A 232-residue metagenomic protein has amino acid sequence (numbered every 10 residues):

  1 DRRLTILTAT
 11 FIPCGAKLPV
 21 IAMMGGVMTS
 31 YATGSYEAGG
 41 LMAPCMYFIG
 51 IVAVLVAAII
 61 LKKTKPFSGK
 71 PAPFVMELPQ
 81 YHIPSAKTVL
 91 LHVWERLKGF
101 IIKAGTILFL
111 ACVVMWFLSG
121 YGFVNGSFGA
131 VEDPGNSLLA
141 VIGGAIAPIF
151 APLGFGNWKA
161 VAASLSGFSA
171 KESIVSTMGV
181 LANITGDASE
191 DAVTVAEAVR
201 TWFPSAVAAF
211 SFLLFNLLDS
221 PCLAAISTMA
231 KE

Functional and structural regions predicted by a protein language model:
D1-T5, A9, L61-L78, A225-E232: Juxtamembrane helix-loop transition segments at the membrane interface in multi-pass membrane proteins
D1-T5, V113-E232: Extended, low-charge hydrophobic alpha-helical regions
L4, A9, E37-I49, A53 (+3 more regions): Alpha-helical transmembrane segments of multi-pass inner-membrane proteins, especially transporters/permeases
F11, G15-A43, S227-E232: Transmembrane helix-loop junctions at the membrane interface of multipass transporters and ion channels
P13, K17-L18, A22, K103-W116 (+2 more regions): Hydrophobic alpha-helical transmembrane segments in multi-pass membrane proteins
G25-M28, M46-K62, L108-G120, F212-N216: Hydrophobic core segments of alpha-helical transmembrane domains in multi-pass membrane transport and ion-translocation
S35, K62-P71, Y81-G129, A147: Long hydrophobic segments that form regular secondary structure
F67-H92, L139, A182-T194: Juxtamembrane inter-helical linkers in multi-pass membrane proteins
